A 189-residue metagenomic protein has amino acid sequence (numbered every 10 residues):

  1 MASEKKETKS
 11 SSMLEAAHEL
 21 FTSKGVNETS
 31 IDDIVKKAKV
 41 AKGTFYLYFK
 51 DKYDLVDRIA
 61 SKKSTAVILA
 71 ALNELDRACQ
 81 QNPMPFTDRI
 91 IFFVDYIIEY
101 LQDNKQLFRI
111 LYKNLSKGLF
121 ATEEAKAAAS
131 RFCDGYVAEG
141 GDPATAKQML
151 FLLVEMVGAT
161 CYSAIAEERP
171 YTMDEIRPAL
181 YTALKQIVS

Functional and structural regions predicted by a protein language model:
M1-K24, E28-V40, D54: Basic, helix-initiating cap at the start of DNA-binding domains
S10-E19, T65, L69-L72, I91: A short, Lys/Arg-enriched amphipathic alpha-helix from helix-turn-helix/homeodomain DNA-binding modules
K39-F49: Short hydrophobic/aromatic patch on the recognition helix
V56-A70, L111, E124: Alpha-helical DNA-contacting segments of helix-turn-helix folds
R58, N73-Q102: Hydrophobic alpha-helical connector segments
L69, E99-D103, S116-F151: Amphipathic alpha-helical packing segments from all-alpha helical-bundle domains
F92-F120, A159-A166: Amphipathic alpha-helical segments used for helix-helix packing
F108-K113, A138-A183: Hydrophobic/aromatic-rich alpha-helical bundle segments in the mid-to-C-terminal region
